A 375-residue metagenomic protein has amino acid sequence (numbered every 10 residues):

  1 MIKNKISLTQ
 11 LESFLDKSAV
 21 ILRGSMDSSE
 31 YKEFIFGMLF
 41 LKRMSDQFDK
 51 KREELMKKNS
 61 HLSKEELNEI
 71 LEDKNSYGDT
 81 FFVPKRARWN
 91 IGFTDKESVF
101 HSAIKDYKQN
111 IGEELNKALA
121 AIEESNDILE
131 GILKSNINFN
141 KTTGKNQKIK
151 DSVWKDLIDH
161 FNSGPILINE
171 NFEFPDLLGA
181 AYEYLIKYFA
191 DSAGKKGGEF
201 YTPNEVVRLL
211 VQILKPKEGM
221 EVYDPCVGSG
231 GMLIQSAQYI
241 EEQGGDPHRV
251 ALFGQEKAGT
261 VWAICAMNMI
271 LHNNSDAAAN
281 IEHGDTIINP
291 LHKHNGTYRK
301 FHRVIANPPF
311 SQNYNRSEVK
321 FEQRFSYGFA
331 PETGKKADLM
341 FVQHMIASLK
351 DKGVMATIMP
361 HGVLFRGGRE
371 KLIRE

Functional and structural regions predicted by a protein language model:
M1-E218, A277-T286, L291: Non-catalytic, mostly N-terminal accessory regions of nucleic-acid modification and defense proteins
F14, I21, E30-R43, L210 (+1 more regions): Conserved Class I SAM-dependent methyltransferase catalytic core
F40, F48, F81, M232 (+3 more regions): Aromatic-residue hotspot detector
K42-L55, F189, I240, G244 (+5 more regions): A generic secondary-structure signal for well-formed alpha-helical elements
Y188-D191, K320-S326: Gly-rich Lys/Arg/Thr-decorated short loops/hinges at beta-loop-alpha junctions or inter-strand turns that position
K196-A306, S311-E318, S326-G328, L339-M340 (+2 more regions): Conserved S-adenosyl-L-methionine
